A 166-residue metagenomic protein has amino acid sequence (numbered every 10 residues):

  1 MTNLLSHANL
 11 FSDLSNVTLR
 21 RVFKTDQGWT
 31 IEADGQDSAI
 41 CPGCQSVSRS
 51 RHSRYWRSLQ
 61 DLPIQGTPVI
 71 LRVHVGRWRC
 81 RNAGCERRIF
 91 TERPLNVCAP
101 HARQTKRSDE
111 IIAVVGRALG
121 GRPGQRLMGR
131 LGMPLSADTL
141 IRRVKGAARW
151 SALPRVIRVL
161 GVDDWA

Functional and structural regions predicted by a protein language model:
M1-T91: Short, conserved DNA-binding cores of transcription-related domains
S58-A166: Short, positively charged, Gly/Tyr-enriched micro-motifs that form contact patches at catalytic or ligand/partner
